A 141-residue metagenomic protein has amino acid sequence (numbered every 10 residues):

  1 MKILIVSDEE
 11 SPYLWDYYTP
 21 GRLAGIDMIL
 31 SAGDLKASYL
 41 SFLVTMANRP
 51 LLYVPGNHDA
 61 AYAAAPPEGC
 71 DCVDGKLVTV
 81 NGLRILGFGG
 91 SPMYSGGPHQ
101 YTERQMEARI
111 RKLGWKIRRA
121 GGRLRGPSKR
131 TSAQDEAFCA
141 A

Functional and structural regions predicted by a protein language model:
M1-M46, I117, S128: N-terminal active-site segment of His-dependent metallophosphoesterases
I5-Y13, D59-A141: Conserved catalytic scaffold of divalent metal-dependent phosphoesterases
A24, R49, E136-A137: Structured loop/turn residues at beta-strand edges in well-structured enzyme cores
I29, L52, L83: Short glycine- and Lys/Arg-enriched binding-loop motifs that mark or flank ligand-binding interfaces
S31, V54, G87: Short glycine/serine/threonine-biased micro-segments
L35-Y39, G56-Y62: Short, polar loop motifs at secondary-structure junctions
A47-R49, E68: A generic structural signal for short beta-strands and their flanking turns/coil linkers
R49-N57, D74-G75: Short hydrophobic/aromatic-enriched beta-strand-loop microsegments
